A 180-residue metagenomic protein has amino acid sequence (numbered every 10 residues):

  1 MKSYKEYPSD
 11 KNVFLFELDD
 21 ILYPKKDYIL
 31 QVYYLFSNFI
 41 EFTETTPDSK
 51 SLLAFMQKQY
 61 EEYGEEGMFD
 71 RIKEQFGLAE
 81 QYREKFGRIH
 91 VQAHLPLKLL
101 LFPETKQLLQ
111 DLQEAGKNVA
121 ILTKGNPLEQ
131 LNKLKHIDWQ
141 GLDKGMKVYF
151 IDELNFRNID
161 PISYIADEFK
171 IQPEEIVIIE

Functional and structural regions predicted by a protein language model:
M1-K50: Active-site neighborhood of HAD-like aspartate-dependent phosphohydrolases
Y7-S9, E114-K117, F169-E175: Glycine-rich phosphate-binding loop signature in dinucleotide/nucleotide-binding domains
D10, E84, Q92-A120, I159: Short, acidic loop-to-helix structural element flanking the phosphoryl-transfer center in phosphate-processing enzymes
L30, Y34, E66, D70 (+1 more regions): Short, surface-exposed alpha-helical segments at coil->helix boundaries
A54-Q92: A metal-dependent, Asp-based hydrolase signature
L100, N126-V177: Substrate-recognition "cap/lid" segment bordering the active-site pocket of phosphatases
T123: Conserved phosphate-coupling serine/threonine residues in phosphotransfer and NTP-handling enzymes
E180: Conserved acidic carboxylate
